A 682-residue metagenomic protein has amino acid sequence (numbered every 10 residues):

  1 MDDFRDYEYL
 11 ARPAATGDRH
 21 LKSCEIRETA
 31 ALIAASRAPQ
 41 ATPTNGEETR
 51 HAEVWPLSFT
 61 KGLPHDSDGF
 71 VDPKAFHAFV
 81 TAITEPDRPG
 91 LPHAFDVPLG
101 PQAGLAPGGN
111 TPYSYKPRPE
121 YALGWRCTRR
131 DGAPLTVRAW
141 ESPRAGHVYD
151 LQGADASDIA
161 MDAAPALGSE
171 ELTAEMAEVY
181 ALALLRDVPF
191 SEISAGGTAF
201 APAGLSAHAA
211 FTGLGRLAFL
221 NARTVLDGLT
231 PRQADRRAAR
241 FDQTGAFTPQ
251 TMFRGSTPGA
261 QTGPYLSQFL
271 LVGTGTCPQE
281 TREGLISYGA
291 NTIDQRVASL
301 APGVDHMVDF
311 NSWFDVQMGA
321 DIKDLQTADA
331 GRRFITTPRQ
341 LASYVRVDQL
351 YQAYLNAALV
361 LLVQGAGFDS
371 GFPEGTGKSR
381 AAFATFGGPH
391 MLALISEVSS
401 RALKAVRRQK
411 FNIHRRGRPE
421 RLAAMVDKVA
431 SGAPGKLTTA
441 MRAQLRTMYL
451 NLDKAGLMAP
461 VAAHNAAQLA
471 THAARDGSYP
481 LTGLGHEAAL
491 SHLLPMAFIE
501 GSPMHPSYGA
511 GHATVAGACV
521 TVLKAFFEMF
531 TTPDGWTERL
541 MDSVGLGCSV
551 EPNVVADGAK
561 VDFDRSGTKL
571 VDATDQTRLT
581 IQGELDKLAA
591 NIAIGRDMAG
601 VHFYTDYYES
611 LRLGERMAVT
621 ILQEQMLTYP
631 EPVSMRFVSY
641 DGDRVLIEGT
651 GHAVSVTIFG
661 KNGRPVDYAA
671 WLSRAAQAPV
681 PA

Functional and structural regions predicted by a protein language model:
M1-A682: Hydrophobic alpha-helical bundle signature of multipass membrane enzymes
